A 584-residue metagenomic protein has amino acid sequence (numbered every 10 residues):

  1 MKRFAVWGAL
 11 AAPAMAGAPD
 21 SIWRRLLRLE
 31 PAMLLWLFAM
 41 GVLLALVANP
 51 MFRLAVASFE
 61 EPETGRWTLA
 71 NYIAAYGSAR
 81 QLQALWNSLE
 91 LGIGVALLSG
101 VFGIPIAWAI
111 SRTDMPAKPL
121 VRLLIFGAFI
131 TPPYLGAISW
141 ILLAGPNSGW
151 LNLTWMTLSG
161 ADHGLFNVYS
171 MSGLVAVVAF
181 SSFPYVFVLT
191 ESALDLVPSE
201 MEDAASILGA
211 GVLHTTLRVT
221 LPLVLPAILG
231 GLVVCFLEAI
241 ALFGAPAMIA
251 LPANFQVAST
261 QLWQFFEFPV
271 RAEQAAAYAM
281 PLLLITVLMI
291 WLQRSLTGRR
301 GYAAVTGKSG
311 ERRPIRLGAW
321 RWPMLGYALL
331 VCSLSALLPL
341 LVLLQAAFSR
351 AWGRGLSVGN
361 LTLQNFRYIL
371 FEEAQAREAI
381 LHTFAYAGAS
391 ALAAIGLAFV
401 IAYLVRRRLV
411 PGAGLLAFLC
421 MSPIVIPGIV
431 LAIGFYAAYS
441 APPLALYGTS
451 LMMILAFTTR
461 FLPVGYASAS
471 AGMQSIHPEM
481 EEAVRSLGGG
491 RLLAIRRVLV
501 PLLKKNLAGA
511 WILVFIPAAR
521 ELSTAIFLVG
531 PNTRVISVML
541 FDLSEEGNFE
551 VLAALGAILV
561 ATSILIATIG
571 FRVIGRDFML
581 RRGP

Functional and structural regions predicted by a protein language model:
M1-F38, K118, R294-C332, P411 (+1 more regions): Transmembrane alpha-helical segments of polytopic membrane transport and secretion proteins
L29-P62, I73, G77-D195, V219-G244 (+9 more regions): Membrane-water interface segments at the C-terminal ends of transmembrane alpha-helices in multi-pass inner-membrane
G65, L85, G209-A210: Polytopic alpha-helical membrane proteins, predominantly small-molecule transporters/carriers
T113-P116, D195-E200, A210-L213, A253-N254 (+6 more regions): Juxtamembrane helix-boundary/capping and inter-helix hinge elements in multi-pass membrane proteins
G145, F243-V270, G355-G359, L522-F549 (+1 more regions): Glycine-rich helix-loop "coupling/hinge" segments at transmembrane-helix boundaries in multipass transporters
P184, D203, H214-T215: Helix-loop-helix "hairpin" substructures at the membrane interface of multi-pass membrane proteins
A205, V484: The alpha-helix within a helix-turn-helix
G211, R300-R316, W352-F366: Juxtamembrane inter-helical linkers in multi-pass membrane proteins
